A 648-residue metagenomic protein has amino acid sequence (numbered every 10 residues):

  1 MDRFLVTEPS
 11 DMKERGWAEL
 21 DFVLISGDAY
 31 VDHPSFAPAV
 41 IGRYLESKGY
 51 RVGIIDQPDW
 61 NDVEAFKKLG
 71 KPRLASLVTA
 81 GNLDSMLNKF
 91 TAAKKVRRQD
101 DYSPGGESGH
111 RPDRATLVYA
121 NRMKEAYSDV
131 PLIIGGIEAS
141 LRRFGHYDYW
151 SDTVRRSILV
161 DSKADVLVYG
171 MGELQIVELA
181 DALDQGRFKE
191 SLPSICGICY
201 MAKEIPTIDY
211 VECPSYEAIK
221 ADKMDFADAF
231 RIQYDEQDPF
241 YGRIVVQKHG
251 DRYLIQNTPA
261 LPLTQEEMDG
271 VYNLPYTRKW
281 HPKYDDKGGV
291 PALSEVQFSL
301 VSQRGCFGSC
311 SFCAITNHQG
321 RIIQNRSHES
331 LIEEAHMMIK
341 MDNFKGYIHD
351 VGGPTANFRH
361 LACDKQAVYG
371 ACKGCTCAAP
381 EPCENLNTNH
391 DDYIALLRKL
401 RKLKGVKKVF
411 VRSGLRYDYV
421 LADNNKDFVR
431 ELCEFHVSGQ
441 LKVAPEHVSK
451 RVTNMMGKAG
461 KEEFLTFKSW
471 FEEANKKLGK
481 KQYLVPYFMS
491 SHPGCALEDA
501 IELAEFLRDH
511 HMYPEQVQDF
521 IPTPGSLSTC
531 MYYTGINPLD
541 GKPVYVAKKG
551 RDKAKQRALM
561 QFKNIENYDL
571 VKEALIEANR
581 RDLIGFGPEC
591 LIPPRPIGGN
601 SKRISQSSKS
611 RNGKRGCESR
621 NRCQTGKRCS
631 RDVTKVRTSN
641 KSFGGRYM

Functional and structural regions predicted by a protein language model:
M1-E19, A29, M224-S299: N-terminal [4Fe-4S]-dependent radical SAM core
D11, A37, D56-H249, N257: Glycine-rich beta-alpha loop elements in corrinoid/cobalamin-binding modules across cobalamin-dependent enzymes
L24, I55, D59-W60, M337-V485 (+1 more regions): Conserved SAM/AdoMet-binding glycine-rich loop
I25-Y30, K287-A314, Y347: N-terminal pre-triad scaffold of radical SAM enzymes
N61, E190-D238, D251, A260-L263 (+6 more regions): Terminal amphipathic helices with adjacent charged low-complexity linkers/tails
D84-A93, L141-R143, E173-E178, A202-T207 (+6 more regions): Flexible glycine/acidic-rich beta-alpha junction loops that bind and position SAM and/or redox cofactors in anaerobic
D165, V271, C306, C310 (+4 more regions): Conserved, mostly hydrophobic/aromatic
C372-C375, P593-M648: Acidic, low-complexity intrinsically disordered tails
